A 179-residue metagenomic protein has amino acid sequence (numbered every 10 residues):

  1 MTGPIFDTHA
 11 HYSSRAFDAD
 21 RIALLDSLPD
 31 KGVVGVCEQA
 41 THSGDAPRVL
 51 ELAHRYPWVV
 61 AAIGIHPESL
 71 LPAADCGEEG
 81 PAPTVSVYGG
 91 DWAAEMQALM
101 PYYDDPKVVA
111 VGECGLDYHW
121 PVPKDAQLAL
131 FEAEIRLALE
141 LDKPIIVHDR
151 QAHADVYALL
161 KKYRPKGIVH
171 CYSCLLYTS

Functional and structural regions predicted by a protein language model:
M1-A19, R48-P144: Active-site gating/metal-coordination segments in enzymes
I5-S14, I146-A152, I168-S173: Histidine-centered catalytic micro-motifs
H11-R48: Metal-associated gating/positioning segment near the N- to mid-region
V33-V36, D142-I145, P165-I168: Short active-site oxyanion
Q39, A62-G64, G112, I146-H148 (+1 more regions): A cross-family glycoside hydrolase active-site/sugar-binding cleft signature
H42, I65-S69, G115-D117, Q151-H153 (+1 more regions): Active-site-proximal loop/turn and secondary-structure-junction residues that shape catalytic pockets, frequently
L137-L139, V156-K161: Nucleotide and nucleotide-moiety/phosphate-recognizing core
Y177-T178: Conserved small/polar residues in nucleotide/adenosyl-binding loops
